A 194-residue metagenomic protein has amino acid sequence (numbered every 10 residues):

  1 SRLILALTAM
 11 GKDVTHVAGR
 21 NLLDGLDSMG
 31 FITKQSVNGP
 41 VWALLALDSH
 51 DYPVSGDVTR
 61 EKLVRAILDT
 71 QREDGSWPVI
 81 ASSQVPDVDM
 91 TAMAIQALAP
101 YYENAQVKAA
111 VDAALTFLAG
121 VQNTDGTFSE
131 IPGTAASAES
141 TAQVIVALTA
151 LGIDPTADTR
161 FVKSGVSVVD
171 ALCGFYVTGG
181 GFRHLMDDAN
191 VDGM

Functional and structural regions predicted by a protein language model:
S1-T15, I32-R60, R72-A113, T124-G165 (+1 more regions): An alpha-helical repeat/solenoid feature that recognizes helix-turn-helix modules
D13-D24: A contiguous, low-structure linker/loop signature
L22-Q35: Asp-box/WD-like beta-propeller blade repeats and closely related beta-sheet repeat scaffolds
L23, E61-V64, L115, V169: Amphipathic alpha-helical scaffolding segments comprising HEAT/armadillo-like alpha-solenoid repeats
V121, V169-Y176: Short secondary-structure transition/capping segments
